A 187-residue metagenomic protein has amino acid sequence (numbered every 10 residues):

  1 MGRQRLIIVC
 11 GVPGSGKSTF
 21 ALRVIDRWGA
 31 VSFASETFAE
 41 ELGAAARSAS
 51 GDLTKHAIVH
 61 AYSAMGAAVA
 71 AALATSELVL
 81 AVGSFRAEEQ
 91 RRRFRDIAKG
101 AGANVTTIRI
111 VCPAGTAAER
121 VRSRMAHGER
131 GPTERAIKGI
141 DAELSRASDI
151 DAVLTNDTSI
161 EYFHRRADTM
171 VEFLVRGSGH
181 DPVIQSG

Functional and structural regions predicted by a protein language model:
G2-I7, T75-E77: Pre-Walker A (Motif I) flank of P-loop NTPase domains
V12-P13: The conserved Walker
G16: Conserved glycine(s) of the Walker
T19-T75: Conserved substrate/cofactor phosphate-moiety recognition/catalytic segment in nucleotide-dependent phosphotransferases
T37-A39, R86, V111-A117, S159-I160: Conserved nucleotide-binding/hydrolysis micro-motifs of P-loop NTPases
H56-V105: Glycine-rich phosphate-binding loop used to anchor ATP phosphates in small-molecule kinases, encompassing both
K99-V121: Conserved phosphate-donor/acceptor-positioning beta-strand/loop module used by diverse small-molecule
S123-D168, E172-G187: Small-molecule kinase domains that catalyze NTP-dependent phosphoryl transfer to phosphate-bearing small molecules
